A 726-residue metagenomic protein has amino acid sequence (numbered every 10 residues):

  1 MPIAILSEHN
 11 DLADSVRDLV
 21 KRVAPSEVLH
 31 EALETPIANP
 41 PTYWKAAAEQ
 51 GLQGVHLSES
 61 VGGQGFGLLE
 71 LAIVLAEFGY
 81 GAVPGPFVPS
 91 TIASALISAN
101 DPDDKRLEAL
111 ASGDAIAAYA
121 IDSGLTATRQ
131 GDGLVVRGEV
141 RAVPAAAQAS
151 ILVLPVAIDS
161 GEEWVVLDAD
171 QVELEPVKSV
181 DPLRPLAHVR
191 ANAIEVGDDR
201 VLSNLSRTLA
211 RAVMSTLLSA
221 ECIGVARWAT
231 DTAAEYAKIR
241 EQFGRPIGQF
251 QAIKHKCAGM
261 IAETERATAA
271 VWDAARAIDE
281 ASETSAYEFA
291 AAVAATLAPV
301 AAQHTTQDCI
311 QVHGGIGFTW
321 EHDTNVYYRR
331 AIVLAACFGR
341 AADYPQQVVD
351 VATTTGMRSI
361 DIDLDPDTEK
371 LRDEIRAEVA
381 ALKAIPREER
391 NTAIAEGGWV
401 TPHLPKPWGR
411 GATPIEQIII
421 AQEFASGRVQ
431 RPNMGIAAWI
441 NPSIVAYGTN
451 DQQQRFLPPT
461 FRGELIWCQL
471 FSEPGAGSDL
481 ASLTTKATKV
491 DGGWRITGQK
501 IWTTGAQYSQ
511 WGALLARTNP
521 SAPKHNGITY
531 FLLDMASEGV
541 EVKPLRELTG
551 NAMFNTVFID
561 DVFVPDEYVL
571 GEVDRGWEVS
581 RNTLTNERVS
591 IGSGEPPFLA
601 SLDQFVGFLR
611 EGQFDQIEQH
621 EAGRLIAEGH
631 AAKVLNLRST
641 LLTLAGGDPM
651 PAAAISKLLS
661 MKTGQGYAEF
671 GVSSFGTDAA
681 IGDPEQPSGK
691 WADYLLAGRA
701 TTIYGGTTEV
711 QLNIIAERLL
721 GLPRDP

Functional and structural regions predicted by a protein language model:
M1-F87, D343-G435, V445, R455 (+7 more regions): Amphipathic, small/basic residue-rich leader segments at the start of a protein or domain
P2, I73, I92, G315-A380 (+5 more regions): Glycine-rich phosphate/cofactor-binding loops in nucleotide/flavin-utilizing enzymes
P2-D14, L52, G79-Y80, V172-E265 (+6 more regions): Glycine-rich beta->alpha junctions and the first turn(s) of the following alpha-helix
P25-T35, K238, Q242-R245, I261-L297 (+4 more regions): C-terminal helix-coil-helix/basic helical segment that borders enzyme active sites and/or dimer interfaces and provides
G85-P102, P432-D451, G477: N-terminal glycine-rich flavin-associated loop
G113-S123, G463-F471, L515: A short, Trp-centered hydrophobic/proline-enriched beta-strand micro-motif
G133, R137-E173, V177, T497-K543: A short core secondary-structure module
I223, T230, F243-G356, K690 (+1 more regions): Extended, hydrophobic interaction surfaces within ordered domains
